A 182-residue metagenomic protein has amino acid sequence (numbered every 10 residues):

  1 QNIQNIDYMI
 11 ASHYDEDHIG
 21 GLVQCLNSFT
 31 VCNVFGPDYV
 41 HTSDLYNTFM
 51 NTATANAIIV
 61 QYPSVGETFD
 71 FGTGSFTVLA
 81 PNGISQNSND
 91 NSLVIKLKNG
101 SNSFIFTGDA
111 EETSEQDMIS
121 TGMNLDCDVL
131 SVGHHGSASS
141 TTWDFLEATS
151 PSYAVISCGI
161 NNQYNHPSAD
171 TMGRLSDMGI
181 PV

Functional and structural regions predicted by a protein language model:
Q1-V182: Non-globular, low-confidence helical/coil segments that flank catalytic cores
